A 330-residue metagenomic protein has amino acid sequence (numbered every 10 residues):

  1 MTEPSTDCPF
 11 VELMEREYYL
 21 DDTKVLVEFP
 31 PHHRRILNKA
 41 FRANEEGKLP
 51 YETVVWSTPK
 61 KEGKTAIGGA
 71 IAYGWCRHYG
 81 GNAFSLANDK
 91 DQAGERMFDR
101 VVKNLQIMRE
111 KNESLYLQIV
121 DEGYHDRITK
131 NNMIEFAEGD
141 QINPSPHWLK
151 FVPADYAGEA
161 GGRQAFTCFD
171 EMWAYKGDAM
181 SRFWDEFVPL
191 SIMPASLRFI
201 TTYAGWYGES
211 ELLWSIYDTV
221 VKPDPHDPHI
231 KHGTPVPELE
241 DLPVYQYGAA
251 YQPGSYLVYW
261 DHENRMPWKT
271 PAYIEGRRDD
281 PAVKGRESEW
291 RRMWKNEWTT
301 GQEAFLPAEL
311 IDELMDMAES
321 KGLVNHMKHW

Functional and structural regions predicted by a protein language model:
M1-W330: Phosphate/NTP-binding elements of NTP-utilizing enzymes
